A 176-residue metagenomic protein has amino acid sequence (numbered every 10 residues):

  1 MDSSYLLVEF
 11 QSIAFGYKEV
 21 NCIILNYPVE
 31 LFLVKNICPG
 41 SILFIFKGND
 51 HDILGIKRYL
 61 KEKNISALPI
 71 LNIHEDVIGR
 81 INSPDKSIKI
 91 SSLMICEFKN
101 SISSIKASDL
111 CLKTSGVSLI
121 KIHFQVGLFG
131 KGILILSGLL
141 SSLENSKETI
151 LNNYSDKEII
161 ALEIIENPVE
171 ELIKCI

Functional and structural regions predicted by a protein language model:
D2-P39, L54-S87, S91-K131, I135-I176: Long, contiguous binding/interaction regions
I42: Conserved beta-ketoacyl condensing-enzyme motif
I45-H51: Glycine-rich loop at the start of a catalytic domain that most often binds anionic cofactors/ligands
